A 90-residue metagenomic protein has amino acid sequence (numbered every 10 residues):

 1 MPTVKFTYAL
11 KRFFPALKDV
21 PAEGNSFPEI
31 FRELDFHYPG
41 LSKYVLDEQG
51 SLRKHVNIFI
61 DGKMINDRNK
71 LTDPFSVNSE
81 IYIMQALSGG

Functional and structural regions predicted by a protein language model:
M1-G89: Ubiquitin-like/PB1-type beta-grasp interaction modules and other compact soluble beta-rich domains
